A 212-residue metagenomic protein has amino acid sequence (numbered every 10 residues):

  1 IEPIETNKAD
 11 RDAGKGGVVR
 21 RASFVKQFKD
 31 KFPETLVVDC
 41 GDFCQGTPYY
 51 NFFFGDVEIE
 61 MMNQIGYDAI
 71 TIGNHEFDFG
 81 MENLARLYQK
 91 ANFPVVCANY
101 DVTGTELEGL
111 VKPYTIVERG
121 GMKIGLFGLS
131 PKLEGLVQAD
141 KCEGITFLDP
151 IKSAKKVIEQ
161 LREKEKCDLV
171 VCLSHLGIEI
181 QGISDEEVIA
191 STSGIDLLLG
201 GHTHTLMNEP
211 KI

Functional and structural regions predicted by a protein language model:
I1-I212: Acidic, metal/ion-coordinating pockets
